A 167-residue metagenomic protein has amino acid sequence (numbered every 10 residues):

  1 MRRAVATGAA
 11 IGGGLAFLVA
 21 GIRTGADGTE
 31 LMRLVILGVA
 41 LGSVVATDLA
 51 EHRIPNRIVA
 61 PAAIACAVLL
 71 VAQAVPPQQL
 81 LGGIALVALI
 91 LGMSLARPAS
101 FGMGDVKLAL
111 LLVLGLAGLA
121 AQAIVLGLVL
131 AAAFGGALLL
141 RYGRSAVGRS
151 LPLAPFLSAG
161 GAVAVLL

Functional and structural regions predicted by a protein language model:
M1-L167: A membrane-topology feature that recognizes alpha-helical transmembrane segments and their immediate juxtamembrane
